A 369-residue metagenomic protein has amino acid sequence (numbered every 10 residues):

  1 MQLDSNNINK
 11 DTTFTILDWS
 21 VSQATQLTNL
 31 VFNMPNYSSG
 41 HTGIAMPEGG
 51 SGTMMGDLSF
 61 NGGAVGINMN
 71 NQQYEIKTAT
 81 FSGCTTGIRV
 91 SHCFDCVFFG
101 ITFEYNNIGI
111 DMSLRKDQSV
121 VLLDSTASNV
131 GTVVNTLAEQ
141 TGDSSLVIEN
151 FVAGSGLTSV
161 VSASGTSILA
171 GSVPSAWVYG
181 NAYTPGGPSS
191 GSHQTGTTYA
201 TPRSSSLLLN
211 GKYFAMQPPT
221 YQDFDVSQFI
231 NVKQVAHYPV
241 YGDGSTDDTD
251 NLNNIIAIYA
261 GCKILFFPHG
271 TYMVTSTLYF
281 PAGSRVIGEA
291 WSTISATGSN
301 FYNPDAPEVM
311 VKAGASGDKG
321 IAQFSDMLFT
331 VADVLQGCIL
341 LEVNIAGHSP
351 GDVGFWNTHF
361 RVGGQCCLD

Functional and structural regions predicted by a protein language model:
M1, S276-S299: Beta-solenoid repeat scaffold
M1-N9, T13-I16, S20-N29, M34-P35 (+13 more regions): Extracellular "leader-to-stem" segments immediately downstream of a signal peptide or signal-anchor in secreted/lumenal
I16, I339-I345, W356: Beta-rich ligand-binding surfaces for carbohydrates and other polyanions
N253, L265-S276: General structural concept
I258-Y259, F266, L278-Y279: Intrinsically disordered, low-complexity regulatory regions enriched in Ser/Pro/Gly/Thr and acidic residues
E308-V309: Signature of N6-adenine DNA methyltransferases within the class I
V334-Q336, G347-H348: Conserved beta-strand/loop scaffold segments within soluble protein domains that form the structured core and edges
